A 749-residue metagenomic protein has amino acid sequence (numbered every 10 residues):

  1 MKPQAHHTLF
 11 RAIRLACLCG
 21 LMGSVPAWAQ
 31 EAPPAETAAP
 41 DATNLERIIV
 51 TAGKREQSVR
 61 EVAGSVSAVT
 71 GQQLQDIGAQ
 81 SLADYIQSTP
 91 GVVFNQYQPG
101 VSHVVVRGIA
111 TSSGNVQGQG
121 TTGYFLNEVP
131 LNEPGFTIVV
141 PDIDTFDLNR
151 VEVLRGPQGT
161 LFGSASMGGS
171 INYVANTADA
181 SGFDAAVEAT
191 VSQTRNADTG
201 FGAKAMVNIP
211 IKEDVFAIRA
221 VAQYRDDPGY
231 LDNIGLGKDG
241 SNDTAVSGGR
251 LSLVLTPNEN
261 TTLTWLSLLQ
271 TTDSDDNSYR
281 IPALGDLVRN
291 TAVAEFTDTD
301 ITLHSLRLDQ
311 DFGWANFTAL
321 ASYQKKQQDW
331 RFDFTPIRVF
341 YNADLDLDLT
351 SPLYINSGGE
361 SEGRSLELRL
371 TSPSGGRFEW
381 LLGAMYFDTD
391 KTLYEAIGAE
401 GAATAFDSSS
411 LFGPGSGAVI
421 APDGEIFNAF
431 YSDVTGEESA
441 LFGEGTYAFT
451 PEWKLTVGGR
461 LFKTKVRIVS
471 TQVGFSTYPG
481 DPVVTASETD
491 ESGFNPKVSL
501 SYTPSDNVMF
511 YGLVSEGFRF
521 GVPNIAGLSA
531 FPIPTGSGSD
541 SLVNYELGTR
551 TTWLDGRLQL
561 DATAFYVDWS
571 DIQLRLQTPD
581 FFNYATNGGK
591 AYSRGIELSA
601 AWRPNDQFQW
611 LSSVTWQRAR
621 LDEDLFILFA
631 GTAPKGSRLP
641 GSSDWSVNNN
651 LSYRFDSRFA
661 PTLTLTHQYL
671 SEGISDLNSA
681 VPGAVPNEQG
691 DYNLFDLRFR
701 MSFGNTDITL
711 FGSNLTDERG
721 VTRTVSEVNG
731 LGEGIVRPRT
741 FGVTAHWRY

Functional and structural regions predicted by a protein language model:
M1-A79, A83-S88, N208, E259 (+2 more regions): N-terminal Sec signal peptide and the immediately downstream disordered periplasmic leader that contains the TonB box
E31, P373, W380-L381, A448 (+4 more regions): Gram-negative outer-membrane beta-barrel transporters
F94, H103-P157: Periplasmic plug
Q119-T121, N132-P134, T145-R150, R155 (+7 more regions): Outer-membrane beta-barrel translocator/receptor signature
R195-S274, D300-S305, S361-E362, L366 (+5 more regions): Transmembrane beta-barrel wall of Gram-negative outer-membrane proteins
K204, R307-F334, T503, M509-G517 (+5 more regions): Membrane-embedded beta-barrel scaffold of Gram-negative outer-membrane proteins
V254-E259, L268, L370-P373, M385-F387 (+3 more regions): Structural signature of Gram-negative outer-membrane beta-barrels, strongest in the C-terminal barrel of TonB-dependent
Q668-N678, R700-Y749: C-terminal beta-signal and adjacent terminal beta-strands/loops of Gram-negative outer-membrane beta-barrel proteins
